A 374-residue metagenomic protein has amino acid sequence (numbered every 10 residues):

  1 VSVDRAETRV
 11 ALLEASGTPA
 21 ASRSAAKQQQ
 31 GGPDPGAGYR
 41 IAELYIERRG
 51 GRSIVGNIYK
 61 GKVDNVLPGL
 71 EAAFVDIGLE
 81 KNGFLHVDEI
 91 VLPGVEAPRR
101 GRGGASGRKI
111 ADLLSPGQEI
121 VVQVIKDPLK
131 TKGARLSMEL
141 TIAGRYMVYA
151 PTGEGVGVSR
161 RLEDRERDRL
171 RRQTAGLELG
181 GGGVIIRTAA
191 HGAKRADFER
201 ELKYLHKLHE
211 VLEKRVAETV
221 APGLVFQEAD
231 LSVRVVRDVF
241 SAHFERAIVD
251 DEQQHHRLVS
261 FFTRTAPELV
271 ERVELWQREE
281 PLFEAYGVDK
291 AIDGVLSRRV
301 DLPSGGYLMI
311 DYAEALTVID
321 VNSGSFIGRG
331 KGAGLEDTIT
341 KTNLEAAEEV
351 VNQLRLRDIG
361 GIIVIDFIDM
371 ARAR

Functional and structural regions predicted by a protein language model:
V1-R374: DE-rich acidic low-complexity regions and acidic surface loops
